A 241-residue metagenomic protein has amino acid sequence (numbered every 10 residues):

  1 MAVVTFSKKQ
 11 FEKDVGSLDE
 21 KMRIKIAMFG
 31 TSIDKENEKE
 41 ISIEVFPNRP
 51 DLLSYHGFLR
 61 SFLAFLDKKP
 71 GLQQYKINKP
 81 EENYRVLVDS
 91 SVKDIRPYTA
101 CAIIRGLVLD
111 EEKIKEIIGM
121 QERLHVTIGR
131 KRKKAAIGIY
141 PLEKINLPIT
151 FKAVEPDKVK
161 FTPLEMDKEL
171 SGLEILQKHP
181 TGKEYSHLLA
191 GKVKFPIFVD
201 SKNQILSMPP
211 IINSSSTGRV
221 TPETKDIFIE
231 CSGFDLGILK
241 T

Functional and structural regions predicted by a protein language model:
M1-T241: RNA/tRNA-interacting regions in translation and RNA-turnover enzymes
